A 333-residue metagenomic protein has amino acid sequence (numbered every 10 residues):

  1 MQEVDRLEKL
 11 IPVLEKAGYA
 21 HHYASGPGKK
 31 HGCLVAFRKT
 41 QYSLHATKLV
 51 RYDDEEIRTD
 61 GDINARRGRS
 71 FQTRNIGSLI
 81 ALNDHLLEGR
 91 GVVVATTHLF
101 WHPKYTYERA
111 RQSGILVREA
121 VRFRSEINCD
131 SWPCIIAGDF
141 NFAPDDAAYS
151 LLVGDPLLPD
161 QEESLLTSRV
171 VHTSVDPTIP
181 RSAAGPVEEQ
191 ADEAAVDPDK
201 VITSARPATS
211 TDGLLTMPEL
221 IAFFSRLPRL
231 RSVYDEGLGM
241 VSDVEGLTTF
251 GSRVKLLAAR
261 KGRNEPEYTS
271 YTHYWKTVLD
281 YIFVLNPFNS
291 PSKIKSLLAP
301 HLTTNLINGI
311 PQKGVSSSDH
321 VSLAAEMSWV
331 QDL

Functional and structural regions predicted by a protein language model:
M1-W101, G314: Structured beta-strand-rich core segments of catalytic domains in phosphoester-bond hydrolases
L7-K9, K29-K30, S43-H45, G89-R90 (+6 more regions): Eukaryotic short linear interaction motifs
L10-I11, E15, F37, A110 (+3 more regions): Amphipathic alpha-helical interaction motifs in eukaryotic regulatory proteins
P12-L14, T47-V50, T106-A110, A147-L151: Short coil/turn segments at secondary-structure boundaries
L79-L82, G91-A95, R109-A137: His/acidic metal-ligating clusters that form di-metal
L99-R118, D145-A147, P156: Active-site-proximal segments of metal-dependent phosphoesterases and phosphodiesterases across multiple
V121-I135, N141-L333: Metal-dependent phosphoester-hydrolase catalytic domains
